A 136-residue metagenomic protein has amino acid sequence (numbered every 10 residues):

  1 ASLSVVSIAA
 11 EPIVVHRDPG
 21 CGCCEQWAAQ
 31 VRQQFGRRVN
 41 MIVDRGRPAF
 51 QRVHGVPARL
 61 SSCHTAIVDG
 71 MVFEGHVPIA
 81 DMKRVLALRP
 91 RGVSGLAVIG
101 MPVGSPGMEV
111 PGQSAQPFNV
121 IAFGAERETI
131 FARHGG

Functional and structural regions predicted by a protein language model:
A1-S7: N-terminal export signals
A9-Q33: Local sequence-structure signature of Cys/Sec-based thiol-disulfide redox active-site neighborhoods
P12-I13, R38, D69-V72: Short active-site oxyanion
R17, N40-V43, G75: Active-site-adjacent beta-strand anchor residues
G20, W27, G46, P78-M82: Stable alpha-helical elements in mature extracytoplasmic
G20-C21, N40, G55: Charged, low-complexity surface patches
A28-P48: Conserved helix-turn-beta segment immediately C-terminal to the redox Cys motif in thioredoxin-like folds
R52-G136: Thiol/selenol-based redox catalytic cores and closely related redox-interacting motifs
